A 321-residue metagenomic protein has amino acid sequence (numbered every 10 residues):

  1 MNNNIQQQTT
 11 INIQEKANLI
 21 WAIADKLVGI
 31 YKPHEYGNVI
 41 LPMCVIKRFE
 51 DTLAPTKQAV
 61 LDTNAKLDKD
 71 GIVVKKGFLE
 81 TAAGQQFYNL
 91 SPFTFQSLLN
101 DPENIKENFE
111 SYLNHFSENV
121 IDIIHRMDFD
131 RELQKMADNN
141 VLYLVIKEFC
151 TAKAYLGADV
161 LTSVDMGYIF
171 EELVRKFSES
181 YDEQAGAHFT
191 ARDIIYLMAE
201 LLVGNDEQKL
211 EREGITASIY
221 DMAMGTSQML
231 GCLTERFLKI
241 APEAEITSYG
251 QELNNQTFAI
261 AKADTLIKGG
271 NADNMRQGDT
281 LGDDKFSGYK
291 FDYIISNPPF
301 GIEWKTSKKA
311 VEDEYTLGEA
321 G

Functional and structural regions predicted by a protein language model:
M1-D206, N274-G282: Non-catalytic, mostly N-terminal accessory regions of nucleic-acid modification and defense proteins
E50, T306-S307: Juxtamembrane/membrane-water interface recognition
S178-E179, A310-E314: Gly-rich Lys/Arg/Thr-decorated short loops/hinges at beta-loop-alpha junctions or inter-strand turns that position
A185-S296, G301-E303, K309: Conserved S-adenosyl-L-methionine
E314-G321: Glycine-rich S-adenosyl-L-methionine
